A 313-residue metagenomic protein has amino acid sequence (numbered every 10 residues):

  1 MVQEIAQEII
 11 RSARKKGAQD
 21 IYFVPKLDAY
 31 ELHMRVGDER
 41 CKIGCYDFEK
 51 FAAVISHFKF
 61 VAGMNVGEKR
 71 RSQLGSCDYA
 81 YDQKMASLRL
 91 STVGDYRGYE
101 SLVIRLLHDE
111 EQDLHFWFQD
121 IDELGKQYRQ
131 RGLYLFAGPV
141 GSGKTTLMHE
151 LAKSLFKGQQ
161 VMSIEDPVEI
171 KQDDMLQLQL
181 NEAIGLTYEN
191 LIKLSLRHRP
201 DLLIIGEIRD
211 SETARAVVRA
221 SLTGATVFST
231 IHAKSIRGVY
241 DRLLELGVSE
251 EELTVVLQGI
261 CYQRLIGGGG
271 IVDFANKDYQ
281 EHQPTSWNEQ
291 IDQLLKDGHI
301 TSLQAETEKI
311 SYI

Functional and structural regions predicted by a protein language model:
M1-I313: Short, flexible helix-loop junctions that flank or precede catalytic/ligand sites
